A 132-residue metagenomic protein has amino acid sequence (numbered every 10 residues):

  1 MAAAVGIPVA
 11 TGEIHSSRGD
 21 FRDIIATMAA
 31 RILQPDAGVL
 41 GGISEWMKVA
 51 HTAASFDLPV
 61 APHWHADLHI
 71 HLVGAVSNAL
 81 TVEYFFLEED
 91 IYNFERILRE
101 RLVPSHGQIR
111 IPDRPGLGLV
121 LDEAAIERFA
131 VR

Functional and structural regions predicted by a protein language model:
M1-Q108: Shared catalytic-loop signature of beta/alpha-barrel
Y92-R132: C-terminal extensions of enzymes
